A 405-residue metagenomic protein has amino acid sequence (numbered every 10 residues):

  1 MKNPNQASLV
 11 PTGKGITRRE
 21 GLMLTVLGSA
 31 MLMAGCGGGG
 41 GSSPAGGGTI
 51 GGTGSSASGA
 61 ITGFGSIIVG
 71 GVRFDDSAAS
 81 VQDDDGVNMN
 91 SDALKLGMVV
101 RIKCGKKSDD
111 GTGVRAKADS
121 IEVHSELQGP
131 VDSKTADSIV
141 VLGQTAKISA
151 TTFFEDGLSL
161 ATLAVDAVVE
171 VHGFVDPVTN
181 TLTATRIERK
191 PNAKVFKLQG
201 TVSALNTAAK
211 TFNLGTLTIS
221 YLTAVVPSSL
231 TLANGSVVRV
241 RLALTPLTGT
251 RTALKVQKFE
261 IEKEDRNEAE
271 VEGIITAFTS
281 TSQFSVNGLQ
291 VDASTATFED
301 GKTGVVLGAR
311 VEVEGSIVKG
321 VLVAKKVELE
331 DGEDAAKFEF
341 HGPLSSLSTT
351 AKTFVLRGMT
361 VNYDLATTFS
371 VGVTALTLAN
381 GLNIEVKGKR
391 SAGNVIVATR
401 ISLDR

Functional and structural regions predicted by a protein language model:
M1-A34: N-terminal secretory signal peptides
C36-G39: N-terminal Sec signal peptide cleavage junction
G41-R405: Solvent-exposed hydroxyl-ligand-binding patches built from regularly spaced Ser/Thr and small hydrophobics
